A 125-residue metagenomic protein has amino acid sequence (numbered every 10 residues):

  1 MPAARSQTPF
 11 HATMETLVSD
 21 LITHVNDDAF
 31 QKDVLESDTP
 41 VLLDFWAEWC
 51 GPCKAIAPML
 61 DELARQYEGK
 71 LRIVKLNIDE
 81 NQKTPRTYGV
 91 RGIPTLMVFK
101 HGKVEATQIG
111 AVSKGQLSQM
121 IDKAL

Functional and structural regions predicted by a protein language model:
P2-L42, A47-R72, D79-T95, K100-L125: Proteins that catalyze or organize thiol-disulfide redox chemistry and the adjacent proteostasis machinery handling
